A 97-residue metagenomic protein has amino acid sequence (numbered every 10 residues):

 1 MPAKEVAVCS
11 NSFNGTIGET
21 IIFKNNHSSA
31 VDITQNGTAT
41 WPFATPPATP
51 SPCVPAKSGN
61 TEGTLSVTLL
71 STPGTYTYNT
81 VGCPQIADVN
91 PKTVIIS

Functional and structural regions predicted by a protein language model:
M1-I21: N-terminal edge beta-strand
K4-V6, P46, S51, I86: N-terminal targeting/disorder module
E19, S29-I33: Short beta-strand/loop motifs in extracellular/secreted proteins, especially within beta-sandwich accessory domains
K24-H27: Asparagine-centered strand-capping/turn motif at beta-strand->loop junctions
S29, P47, G82-P84: A generic structural signal for solvent-exposed, polar alpha-helical segments
T38-N60: Low-complexity "stalk/linker" and mucin-like segments enriched in Ser/Thr/Pro/Ala/Gly
P52-S97: Extracellular/periplasmic metallocenter environments
